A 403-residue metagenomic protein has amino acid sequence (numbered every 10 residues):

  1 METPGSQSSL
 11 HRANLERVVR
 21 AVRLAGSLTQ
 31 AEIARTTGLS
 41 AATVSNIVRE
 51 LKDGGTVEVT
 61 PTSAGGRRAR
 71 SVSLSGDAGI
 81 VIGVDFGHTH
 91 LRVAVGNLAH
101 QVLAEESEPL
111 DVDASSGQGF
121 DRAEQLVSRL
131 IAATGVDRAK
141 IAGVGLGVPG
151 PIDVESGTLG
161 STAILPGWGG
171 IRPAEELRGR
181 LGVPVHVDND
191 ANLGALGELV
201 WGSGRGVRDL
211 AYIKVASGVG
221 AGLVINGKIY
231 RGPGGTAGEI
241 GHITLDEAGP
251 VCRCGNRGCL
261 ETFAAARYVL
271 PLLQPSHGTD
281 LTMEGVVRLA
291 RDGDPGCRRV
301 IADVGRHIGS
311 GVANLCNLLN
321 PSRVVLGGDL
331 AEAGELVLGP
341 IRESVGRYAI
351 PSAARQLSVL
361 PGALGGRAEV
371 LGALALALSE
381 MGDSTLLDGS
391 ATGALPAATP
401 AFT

Functional and structural regions predicted by a protein language model:
M1-A139, A248-V251, N256-T403: ATP-binding/phosphotransfer module of carbohydrate and carboxylate kinases, centering on a glycine-rich
L24-A25, A99, L165, W201 (+1 more regions): Short helix-capping/turn signature of helix-turn-helix
V59-T60, P184-N189, L223: General beta-strand structural signal in soluble alpha/beta enzymes
N97, V154, V224: Short, acidic, Ser/Thr-enriched surface-loop or helix-capping motifs
V102, E106-D209, L336-R347: Glycine-rich phosphate-binding loop and adjoining helix at the ATP-binding site of ATP-dependent phosphoryl-transfer
P149-I152, A216-G218, L330-A331: Short glycine-rich anion-binding loops that position phosphate/pyrophosphate groups of nucleotides and phosphorylated
D190, A216, A373: Active-site glycine-centered loops adjacent to acidic/histidine catalytic or metal-binding residues that shape
G206-F263: Glycine-rich phosphate-binding loop of actin/hexokinase-like ATP-binding domains
